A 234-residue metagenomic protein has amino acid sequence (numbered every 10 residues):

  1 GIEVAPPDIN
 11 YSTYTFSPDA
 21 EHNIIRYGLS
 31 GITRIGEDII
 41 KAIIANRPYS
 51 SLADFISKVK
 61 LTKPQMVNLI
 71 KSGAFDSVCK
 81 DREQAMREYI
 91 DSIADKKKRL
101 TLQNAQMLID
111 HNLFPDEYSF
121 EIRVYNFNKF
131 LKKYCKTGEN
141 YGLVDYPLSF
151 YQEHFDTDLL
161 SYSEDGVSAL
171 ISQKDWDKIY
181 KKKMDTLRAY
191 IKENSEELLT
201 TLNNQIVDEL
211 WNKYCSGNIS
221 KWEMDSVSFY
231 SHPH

Functional and structural regions predicted by a protein language model:
G1-H234: Noncatalytic, beta-rich nucleic-acid-contacting surfaces in large DNA/RNA-processing enzymes
